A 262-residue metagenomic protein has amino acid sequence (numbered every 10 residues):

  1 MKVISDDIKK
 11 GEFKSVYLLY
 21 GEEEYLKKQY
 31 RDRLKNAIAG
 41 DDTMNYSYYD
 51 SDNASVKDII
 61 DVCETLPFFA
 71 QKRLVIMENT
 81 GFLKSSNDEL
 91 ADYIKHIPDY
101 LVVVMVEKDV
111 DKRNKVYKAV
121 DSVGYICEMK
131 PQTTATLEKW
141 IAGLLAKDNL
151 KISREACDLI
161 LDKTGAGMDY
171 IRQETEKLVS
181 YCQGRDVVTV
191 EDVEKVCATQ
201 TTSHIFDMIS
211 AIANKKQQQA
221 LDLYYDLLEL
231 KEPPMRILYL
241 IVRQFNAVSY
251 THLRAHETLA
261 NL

Functional and structural regions predicted by a protein language model:
M1-E257: Conserved beta/loop motifs at nucleotide-recognition and modification sites
L259-N261: N-terminal low-complexity segments that are often proline-rich with Ser/Thr-Pro
